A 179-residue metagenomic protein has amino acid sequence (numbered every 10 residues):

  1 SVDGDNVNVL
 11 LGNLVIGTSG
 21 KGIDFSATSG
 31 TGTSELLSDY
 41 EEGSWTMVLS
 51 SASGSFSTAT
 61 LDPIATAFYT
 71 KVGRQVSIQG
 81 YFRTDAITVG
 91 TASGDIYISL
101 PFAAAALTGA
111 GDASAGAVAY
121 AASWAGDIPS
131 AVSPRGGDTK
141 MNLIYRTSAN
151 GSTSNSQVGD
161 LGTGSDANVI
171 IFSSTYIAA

Functional and structural regions predicted by a protein language model:
S1-S55, Q79, A86-T88: Intrinsic low-complexity, repeat-rich intrinsically disordered segments enriched in small/flexible residues
V2, T18, K71, P134-G136: Generic beta-strand structural signal
N6, G20, T66, G73 (+1 more regions): Extracellular structured ligand-interaction cores
T28, G32, T60-T66, Y81-A179: Extracellular jelly-roll beta-sandwich "head" domains, especially the C-terminal globular C1q domain
V76: Substrate-binding and catalytic surfaces of secreted/luminal carbohydrate-active proteins
